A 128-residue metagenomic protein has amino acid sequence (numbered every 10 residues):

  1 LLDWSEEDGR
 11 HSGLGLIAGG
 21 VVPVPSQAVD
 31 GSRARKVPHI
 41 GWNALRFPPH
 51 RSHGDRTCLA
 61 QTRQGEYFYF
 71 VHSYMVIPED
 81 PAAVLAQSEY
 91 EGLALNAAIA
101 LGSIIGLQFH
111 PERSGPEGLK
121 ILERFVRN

Functional and structural regions predicted by a protein language model:
L1-I40, E123: Cysteine-nucleophile active-site neighborhood
W4-S5, S73, S114: Short linear Ser/Thr-Pro motifs
S12, P81, E117-K120: Generic recognition of short, well-ordered alpha-helical segments
P25-A28, A34, H53-A60, L119: Short, charged, solvent-exposed linker or helix-capping segments at domain edges/interfaces that act as flexible hinges
A34-P38, L95-A98, E117-I121: A short, polar/proline- and glycine-enriched secondary-structure boundary/capping micro-motif
W42-F109: Active-site oxyanion/phosphate-handling segment shared across diverse enzymes
S103, L107-N128: Acyltransferase
